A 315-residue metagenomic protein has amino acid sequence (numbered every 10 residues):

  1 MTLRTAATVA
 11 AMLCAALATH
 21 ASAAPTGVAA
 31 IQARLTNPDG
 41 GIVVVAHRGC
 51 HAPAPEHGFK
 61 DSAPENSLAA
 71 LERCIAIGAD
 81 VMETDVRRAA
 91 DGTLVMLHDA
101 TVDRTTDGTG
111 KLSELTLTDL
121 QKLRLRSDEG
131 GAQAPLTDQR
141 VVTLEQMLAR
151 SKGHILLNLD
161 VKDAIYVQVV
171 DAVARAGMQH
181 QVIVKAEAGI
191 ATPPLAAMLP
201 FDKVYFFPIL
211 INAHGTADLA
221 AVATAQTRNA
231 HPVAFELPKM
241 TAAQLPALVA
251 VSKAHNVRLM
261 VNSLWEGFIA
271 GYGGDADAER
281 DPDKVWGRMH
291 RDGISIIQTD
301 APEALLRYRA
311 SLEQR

Functional and structural regions predicted by a protein language model:
M1-V9: Bacterial N-terminal signal peptides that target proteins for export
V9-A18: Bacterial N-terminal signal peptides
A23-R315: Phosphate-group recognition and catalysis centered on beta-loop-alpha active-site segments
